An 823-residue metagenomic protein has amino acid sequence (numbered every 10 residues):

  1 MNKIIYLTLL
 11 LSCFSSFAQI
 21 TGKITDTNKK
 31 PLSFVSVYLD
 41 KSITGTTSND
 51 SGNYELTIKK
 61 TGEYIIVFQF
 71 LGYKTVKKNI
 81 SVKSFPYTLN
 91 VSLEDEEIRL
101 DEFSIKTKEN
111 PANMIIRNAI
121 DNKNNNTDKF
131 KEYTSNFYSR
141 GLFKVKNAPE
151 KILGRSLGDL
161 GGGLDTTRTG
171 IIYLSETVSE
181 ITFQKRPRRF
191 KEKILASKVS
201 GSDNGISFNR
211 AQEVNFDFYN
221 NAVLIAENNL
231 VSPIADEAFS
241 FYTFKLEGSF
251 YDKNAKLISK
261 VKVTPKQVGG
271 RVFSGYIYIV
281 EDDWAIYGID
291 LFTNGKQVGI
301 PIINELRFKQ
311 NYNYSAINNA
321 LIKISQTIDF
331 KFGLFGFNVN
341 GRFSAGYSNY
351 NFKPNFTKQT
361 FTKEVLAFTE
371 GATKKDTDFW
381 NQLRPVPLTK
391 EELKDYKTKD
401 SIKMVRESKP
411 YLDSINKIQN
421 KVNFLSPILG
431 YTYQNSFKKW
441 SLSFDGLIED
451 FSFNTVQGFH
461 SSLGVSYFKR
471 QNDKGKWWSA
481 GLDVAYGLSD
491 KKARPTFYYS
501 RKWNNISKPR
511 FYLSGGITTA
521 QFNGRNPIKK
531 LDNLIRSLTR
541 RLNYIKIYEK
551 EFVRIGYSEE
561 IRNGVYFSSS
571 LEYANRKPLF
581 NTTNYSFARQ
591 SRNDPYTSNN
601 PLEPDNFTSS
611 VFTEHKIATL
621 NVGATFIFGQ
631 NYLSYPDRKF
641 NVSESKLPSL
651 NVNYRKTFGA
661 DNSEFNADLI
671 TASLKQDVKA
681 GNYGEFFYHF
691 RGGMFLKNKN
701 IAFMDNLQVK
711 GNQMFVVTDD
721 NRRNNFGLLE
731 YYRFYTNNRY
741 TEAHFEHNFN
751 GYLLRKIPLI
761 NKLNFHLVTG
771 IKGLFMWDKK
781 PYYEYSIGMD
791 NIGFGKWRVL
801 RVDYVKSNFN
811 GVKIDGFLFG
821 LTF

Functional and structural regions predicted by a protein language model:
Q19-L32: Structural motif
L39-K41, E63, V67-K77: A short, solvent-exposed loop/turn motif at the edges and junctions of modular extracellular/periplasmic domains
S42-N53: Short, acidic Ser/Thr/Gly-rich low-complexity loop/linker segments typical of extracellular and cell-surface proteins
E97-I98, S104-I258, T264-V272, F335-S452 (+4 more regions): Structured extracytoplasmic
T127-F130, A255, N423-L425, L429-L442 (+9 more regions): Short loop/turn motifs that connect adjacent beta-strands in outer-membrane beta-barrel proteins
V263, L291-G295, W440-F453, K469 (+7 more regions): Transmembrane beta-strand segments that form the barrel wall of outer-membrane beta-barrel proteins
L306, Q457-S461, K491-P495, E549-V553 (+6 more regions): Residues that define the transmembrane beta-barrel architecture of outer-membrane proteins
R510-L531, I535-Y548, S609-S610, V642 (+1 more regions): C-terminal outer-membrane beta-barrel translocator/porin domains of Gram-negative envelope proteins and their
